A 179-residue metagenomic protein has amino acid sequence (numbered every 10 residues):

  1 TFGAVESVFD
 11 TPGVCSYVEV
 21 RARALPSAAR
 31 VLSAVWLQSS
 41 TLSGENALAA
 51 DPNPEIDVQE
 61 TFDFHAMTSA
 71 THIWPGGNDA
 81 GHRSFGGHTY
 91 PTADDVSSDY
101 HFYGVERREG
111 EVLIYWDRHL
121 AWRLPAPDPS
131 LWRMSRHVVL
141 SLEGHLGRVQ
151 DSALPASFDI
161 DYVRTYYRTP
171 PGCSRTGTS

Functional and structural regions predicted by a protein language model:
T1-S179: GH16 jelly-roll
